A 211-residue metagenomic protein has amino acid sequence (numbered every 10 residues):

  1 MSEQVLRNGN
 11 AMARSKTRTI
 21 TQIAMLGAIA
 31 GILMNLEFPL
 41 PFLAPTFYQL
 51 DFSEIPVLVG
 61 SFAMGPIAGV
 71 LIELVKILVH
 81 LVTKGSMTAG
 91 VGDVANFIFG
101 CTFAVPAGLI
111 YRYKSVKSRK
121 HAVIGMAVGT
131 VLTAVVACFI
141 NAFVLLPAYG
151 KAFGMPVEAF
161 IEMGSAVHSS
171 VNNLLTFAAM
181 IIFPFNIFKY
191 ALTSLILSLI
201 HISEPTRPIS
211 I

Functional and structural regions predicted by a protein language model:
S2-A63, I67-I72, L78, V82 (+1 more regions): Hydrophobic transmembrane alpha-helices
E3-N35, D93-A142: Short helix-perturbing small/polar motifs within transmembrane alpha-helices
F52, P56, A166-L192: Individual transmembrane alpha-helices with interfacial aromatic-anchor signatures
E54-L58, F97-A104, S194: Alpha-helical transmembrane segments of multi-pass membrane proteins
L58, G69-E73, A89, D93 (+3 more regions): Alpha-helical transmembrane segments and their helix-entry boundary regions
F103, P184-S203: Transmembrane alpha-helical segments in integral membrane proteins
I140-H168: Juxtamembrane non-transmembrane "cap" segments at the membrane-aqueous interface of multi-pass membrane proteins
H201, P205-I211: Single conserved hydrophobic/aromatic residue that forms the stacking wall/gate of nucleotide- or nucleobase-binding
